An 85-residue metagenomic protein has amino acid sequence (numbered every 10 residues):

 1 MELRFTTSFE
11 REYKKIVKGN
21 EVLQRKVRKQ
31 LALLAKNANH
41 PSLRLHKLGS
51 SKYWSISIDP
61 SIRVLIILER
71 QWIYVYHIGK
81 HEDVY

Functional and structural regions predicted by a protein language model:
M1-E12, L33, R44, L48: Charged, low-complexity, helix/coiled-coil-prone segments
E2, S8-K15, E21-R25, I58-R63 (+1 more regions): Enriched for short, Lys/Arg-rich terminal
K18-A38: A short, compositionally biased N-terminal segment around positions ~18-40 that is enriched in charged/polar residues
K26, L34-K36, S51, L68-Q71: Low-complexity, intrinsically disordered/propeptide-like segments
R28, K47-G49, G79-H81: Short, intrinsically disordered/low-complexity patches at protein termini and at juxtamembrane boundaries
A32-I56: A short, surface-exposed loop/turn module that caps and links secondary-structure elements
